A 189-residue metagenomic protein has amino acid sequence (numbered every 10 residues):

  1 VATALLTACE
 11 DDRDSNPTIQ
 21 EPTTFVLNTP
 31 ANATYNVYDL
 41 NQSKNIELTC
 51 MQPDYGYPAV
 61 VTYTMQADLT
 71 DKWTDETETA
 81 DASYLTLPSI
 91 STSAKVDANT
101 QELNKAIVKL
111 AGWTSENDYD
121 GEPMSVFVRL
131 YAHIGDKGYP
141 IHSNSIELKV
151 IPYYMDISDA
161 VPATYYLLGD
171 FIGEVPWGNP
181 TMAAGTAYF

Functional and structural regions predicted by a protein language model:
A2-T34, S145-S158: Bacterial Sec-dependent N-terminal signal peptides
Y38-P58: Conserved aromatic anchor
C50, M65, V128-L130: An aromatic-rich alpha-helical recognition segment common to small helix-rich domains
Y63-S125: Recognizes extended acidic, P/S/T-rich segments that occur within or adjacent to Ig-like beta-sandwich modules
L69-W73, I134-D136, F171-G173: Solvent-exposed strand-loop boundary residues in beta-sheet-rich modules
N117-I141: Beta-strand-rich modules
V161-F189: Aromatic-rich carbohydrate-binding modules that target alpha-glucans
